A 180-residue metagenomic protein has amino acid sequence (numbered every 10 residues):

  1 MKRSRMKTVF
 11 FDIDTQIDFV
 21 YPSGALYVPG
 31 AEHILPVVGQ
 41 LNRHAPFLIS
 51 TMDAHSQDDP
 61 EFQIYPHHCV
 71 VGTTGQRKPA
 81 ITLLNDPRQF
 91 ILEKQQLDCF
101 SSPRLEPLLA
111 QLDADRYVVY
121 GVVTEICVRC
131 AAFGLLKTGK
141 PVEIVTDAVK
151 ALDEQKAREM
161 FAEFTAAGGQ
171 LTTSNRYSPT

Functional and structural regions predicted by a protein language model:
M1-I91, R158-Y177: Active-site acidic carboxylates
I13, D53, V122-T124, D147: Cofactor-binding loop segments of dinucleotide-utilizing enzymes, especially the Rossmann-like FAD- and NAD(P)+-binding
V37-L41, I126-G139: Histidine-anchored nucleotide/phosphate-binding helix
G72-E125: Internal catalytic-core helix/loop-beta-alpha segment that presents or stabilizes conserved functional determinants
S102-P103, L152-K156: Short, charged, surface-exposed secondary-structure boundary motifs
V118-G121, P141-E154: A short glycine-rich beta-strand->turn/loop micro-motif centered on a GG-aromatic cluster
A131, K156-E159: A generic "structured core" feature
